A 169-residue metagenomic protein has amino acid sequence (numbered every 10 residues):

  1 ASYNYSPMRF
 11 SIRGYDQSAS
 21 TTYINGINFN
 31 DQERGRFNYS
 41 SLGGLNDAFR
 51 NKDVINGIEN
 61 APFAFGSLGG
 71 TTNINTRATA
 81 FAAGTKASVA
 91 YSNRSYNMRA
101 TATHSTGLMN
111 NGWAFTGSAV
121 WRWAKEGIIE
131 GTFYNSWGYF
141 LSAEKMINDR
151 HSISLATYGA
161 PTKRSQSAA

Functional and structural regions predicted by a protein language model:
A1-N28, N56-G57: Extracytoplasmic beta-strand/coil segments of soluble accessory domains associated with Gram-negative outer-membrane
A1-S6, A64-S67, T132-Y134: Short, glycine-/polar-rich solvent-exposed loops and beta-turns at beta-strand/coil boundaries
P7, Q17-A19, D47-F49, S67-G69 (+2 more regions): Extracytoplasmic
R9, N51, T71, K86-S88 (+2 more regions): Membrane-embedded beta-strand positions in outer-membrane beta-barrel channels/transporters
Y15, G44, N75-T79, G107-M109 (+1 more regions): Structural signature of outer-membrane beta-barrel channels/translocons
I27-I58, I74-R77: Short acidic/polar hinge/loop motifs at secondary-structure boundaries that mediate gating or recognition
F49-V54, G70, T76-N93, F115-A119: Transmembrane beta-strand segments of Gram-negative outer membrane beta-barrel proteins
Y91-W123, I128-S167: Transmembrane beta-barrel wall of Gram-negative outer-membrane proteins
